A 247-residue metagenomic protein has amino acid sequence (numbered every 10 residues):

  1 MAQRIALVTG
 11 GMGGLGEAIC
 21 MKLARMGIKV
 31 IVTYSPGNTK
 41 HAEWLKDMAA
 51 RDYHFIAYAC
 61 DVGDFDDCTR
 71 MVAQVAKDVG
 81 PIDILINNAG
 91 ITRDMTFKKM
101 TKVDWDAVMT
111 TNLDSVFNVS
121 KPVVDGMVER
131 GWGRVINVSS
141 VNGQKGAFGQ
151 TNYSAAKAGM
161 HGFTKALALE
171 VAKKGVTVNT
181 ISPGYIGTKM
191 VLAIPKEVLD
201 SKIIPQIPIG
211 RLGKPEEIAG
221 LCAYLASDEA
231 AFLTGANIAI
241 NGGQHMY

Functional and structural regions predicted by a protein language model:
M12-G13: Conserved glycine-rich cofactor-binding loop
M26-E43: Conserved glycine-rich Rossmann-like NAD(P)H-binding loop of the short-chain dehydrogenase/reductase
T96-F97, D104-M109, V191, I203: Substrate-binding pocket helix/loop in short-chain dehydrogenase/reductase
S120, A156, T164: Active-site helix of classical SDR
D125, L169-K173, A231: Alpha-helical segment proximal to the catalytic Tyr-Lys
S140: Residue(s) in the substrate-gating loop at a strand-loop-helix junction that position the organic substrate next
A172, T177, L233-G235, N241: Short, small/polar-rich loop/turn modules that mediate ligand/substrate recognition or access, typified
